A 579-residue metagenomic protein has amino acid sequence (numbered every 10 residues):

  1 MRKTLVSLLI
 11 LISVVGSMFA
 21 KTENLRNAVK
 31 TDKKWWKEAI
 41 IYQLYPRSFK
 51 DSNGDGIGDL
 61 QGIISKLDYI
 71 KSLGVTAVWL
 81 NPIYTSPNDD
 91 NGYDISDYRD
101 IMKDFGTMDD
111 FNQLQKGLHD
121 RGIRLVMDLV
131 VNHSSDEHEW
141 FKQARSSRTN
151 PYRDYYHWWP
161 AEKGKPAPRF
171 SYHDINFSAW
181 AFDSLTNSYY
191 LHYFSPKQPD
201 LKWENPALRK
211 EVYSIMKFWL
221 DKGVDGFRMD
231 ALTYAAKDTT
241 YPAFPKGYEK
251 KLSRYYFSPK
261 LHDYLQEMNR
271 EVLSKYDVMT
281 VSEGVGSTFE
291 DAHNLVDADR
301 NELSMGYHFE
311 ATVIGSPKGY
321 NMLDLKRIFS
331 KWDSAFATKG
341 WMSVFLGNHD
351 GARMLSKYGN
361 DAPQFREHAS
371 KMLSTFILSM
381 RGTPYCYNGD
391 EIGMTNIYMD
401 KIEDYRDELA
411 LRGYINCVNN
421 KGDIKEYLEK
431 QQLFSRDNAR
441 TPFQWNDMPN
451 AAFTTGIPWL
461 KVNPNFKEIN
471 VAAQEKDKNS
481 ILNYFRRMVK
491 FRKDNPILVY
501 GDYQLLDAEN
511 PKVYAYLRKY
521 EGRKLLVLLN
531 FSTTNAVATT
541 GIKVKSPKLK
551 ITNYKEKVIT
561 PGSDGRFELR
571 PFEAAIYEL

Functional and structural regions predicted by a protein language model:
M1-T4: Positively charged n-region of N-terminal signal peptides that target proteins for export
S7-G16: Bacterial N-terminal signal peptides
K21-E23, N27-K217, D221, Y234-F289 (+2 more regions): Acidic/aromatic-lined carbohydrate-recognition and catalytic surfaces of CAZymes acting on diverse glycans
T22, W36, S253, D263-V272 (+8 more regions): Loop/helix patches that line or flank the sugar-binding groove of alpha-linked glycan CAZymes
K142-N187, K318-A335, I424-N463: Core domains of carbohydrate- and sulfate-ester-processing enzymes
A298-Y320, M342-A352: Aromatic- and acid-rich polysaccharide-binding/catalytic face of secreted or lumenal carbohydrate-active enzymes
N535-E556: Beta-strand-rich binding/interaction modules
P561-L579: C-terminal beta-strand-rich structural cap/linker in extracellular carbohydrate-active enzymes
